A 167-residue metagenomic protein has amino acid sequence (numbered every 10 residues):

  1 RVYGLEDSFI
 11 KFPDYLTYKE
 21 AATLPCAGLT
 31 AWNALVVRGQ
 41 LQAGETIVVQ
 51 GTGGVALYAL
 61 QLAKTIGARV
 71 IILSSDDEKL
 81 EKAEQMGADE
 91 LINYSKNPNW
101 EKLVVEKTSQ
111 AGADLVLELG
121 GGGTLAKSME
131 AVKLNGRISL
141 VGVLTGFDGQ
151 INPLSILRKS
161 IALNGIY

Functional and structural regions predicted by a protein language model:
R1-Q50: NAD(P)H dinucleotide-binding glycine-rich loop of Rossmann-like/cofactor-binding domains, especially the beta1-alpha1
T30, V55, G123-T124: Hydrophobic/small residue at the entry helix of a nucleotide-binding pocket
A43-E45, A113, N135: Phosphate-coordination loops involved in phosphoryl transfer and adenosine-cofactor binding
T46, A68-V70, R137, A162: Residues at the starts of beta-strands that form the adenosine-phosphate
V49, K64-T124: Adenosine-nucleotide cofactor-binding segment
A59-L62: Hydrophobic residues within alpha-helices that form the first helical element adjacent to the glycine-rich loop
S75-D77, G123-Y167: Glycine-rich phosphate-binding loop and adjacent beta-alpha segment of Rossmann(oid) nucleotide-cofactor-binding
